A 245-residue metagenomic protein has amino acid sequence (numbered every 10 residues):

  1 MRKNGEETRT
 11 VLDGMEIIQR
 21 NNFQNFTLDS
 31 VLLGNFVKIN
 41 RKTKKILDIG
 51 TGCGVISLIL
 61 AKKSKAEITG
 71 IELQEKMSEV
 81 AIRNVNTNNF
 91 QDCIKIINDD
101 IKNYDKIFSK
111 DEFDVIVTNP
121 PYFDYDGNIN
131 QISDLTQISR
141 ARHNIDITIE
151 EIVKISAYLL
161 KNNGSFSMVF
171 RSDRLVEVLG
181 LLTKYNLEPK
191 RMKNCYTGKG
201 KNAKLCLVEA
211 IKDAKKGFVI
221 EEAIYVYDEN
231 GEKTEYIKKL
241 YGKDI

Functional and structural regions predicted by a protein language model:
M1-M15, D105-D111, G242-I245: Short, Lys/Arg-enriched, disordered terminal segments
R2-N40: Class I SAM-dependent transferase core
V11, F90, T183-N186: Short, structurally constrained coil/turn elements that cap an alpha-helix or connect an alpha-helix to the following
M15, K44, A66, D92-I94 (+2 more regions): A structural micro-motif
E16-I17, N22, I145-A203: Conserved Class I SAM-dependent methyltransferase catalytic core
N35-I129, K154: Conserved SAM/SAH cofactor-binding pocket of Class I
Y122-E151: Mobile active-site "lid"/loop adjacent to the S-adenosyl-L-methionine
K201-I245: SAM/dcSAM-binding transferase cores
